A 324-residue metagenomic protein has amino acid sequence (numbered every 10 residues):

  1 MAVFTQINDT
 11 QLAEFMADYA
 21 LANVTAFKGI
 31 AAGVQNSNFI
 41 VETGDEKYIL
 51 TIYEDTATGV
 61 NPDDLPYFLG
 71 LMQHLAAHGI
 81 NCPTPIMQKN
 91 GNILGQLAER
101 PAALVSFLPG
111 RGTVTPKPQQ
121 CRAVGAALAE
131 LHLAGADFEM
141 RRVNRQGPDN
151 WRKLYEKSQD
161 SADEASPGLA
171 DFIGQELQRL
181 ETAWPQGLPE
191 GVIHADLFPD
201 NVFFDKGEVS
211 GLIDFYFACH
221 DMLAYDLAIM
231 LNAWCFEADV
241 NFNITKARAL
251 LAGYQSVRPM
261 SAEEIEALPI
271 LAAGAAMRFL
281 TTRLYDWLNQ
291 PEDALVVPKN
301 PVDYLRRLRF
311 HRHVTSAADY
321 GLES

Functional and structural regions predicted by a protein language model:
I7-Y19, E139-R141, K153-A195, D205: An alpha-helical support segment within catalytic cores of ATP-dependent transferases
L21-K28: Conserved N-terminal boundary motif of the eukaryotic protein kinase catalytic domain
A31-E42, I49-L50, P85, Q178-Y225: Active-site acidic catalytic loop and adjacent metal/ATP-binding pocket of ATP-dependent phosphoryl transfer enzymes
T43-E139: ATP-binding pocket architecture of kinase catalytic cores
V114-P167, L188-E190, L295-P301: A cross-family kinase active-site recognition segment
Q159, F279-S324: ATP/Mg2+ or Mg2+-diphosphate-binding catalytic cores that bind nucleotide phosphates or diphosphates via glycine-rich
A224-P259, A273-P291: Active-site activation/catalytic loop segments of kinase-like enzymes and analogous catalytic loops in related
M260-A272: All-alpha amphipathic helical-bundle segments outside canonical DNA-binding/catalytic cores that form hydrophobic
